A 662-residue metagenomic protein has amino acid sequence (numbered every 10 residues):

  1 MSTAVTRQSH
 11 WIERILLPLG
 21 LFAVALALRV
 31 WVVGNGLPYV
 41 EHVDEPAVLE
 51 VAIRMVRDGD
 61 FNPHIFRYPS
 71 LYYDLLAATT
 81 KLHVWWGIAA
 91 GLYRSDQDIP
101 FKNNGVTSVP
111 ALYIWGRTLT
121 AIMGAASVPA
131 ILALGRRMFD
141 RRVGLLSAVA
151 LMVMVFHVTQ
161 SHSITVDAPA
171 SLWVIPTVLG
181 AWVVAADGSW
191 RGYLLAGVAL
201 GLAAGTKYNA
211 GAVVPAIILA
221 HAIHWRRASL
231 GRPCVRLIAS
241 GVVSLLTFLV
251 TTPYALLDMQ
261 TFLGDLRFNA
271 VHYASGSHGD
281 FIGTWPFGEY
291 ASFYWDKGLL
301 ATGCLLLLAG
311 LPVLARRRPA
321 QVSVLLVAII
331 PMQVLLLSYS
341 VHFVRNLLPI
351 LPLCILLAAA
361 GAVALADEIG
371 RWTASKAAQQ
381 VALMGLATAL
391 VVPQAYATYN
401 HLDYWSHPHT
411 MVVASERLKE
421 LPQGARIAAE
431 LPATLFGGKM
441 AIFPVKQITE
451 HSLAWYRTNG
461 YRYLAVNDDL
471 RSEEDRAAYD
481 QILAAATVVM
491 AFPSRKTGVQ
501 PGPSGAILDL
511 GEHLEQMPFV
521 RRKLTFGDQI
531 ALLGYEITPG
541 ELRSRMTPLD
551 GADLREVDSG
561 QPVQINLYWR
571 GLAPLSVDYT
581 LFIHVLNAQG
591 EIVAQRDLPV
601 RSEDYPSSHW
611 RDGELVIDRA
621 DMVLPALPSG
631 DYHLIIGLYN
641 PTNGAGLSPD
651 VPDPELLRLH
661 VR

Functional and structural regions predicted by a protein language model:
V5, R136-M138, R142, T177-Y193 (+4 more regions): Membrane-interface transmembrane helices that cradle and orient dolichyl/undecaprenyl
V5, Y396-Y399, D403, T410-R662: C-terminal luminal/periplasmic domains and tails of membrane-associated envelope-modifying transferases
L19, G241-V242, L246, A315-R318 (+2 more regions): Signature aromatic-anchored transmembrane alpha helix within multi-pass, membrane-resident enzymes that catalyze glycan
L28-W31, I53, D74-L75, H83-G87 (+10 more regions): Transmembrane-lumen/periplasm boundary regions of multi-pass, lipid-linked membrane glycan transferases
V40-E41, A47, R57, F61-A121 (+2 more regions): Interfacial juxtamembrane loops and adjacent helix segments that form the catalytic/substrate-binding surfaces
V106, P110, T118-M138, P176-G180 (+1 more regions): Transmembrane-helix motifs of polytopic, lipid-linked glycan transferases
L145-A148, G180-G201, L230, V324-I329: Short hydrophobic alpha-helices at membrane interfaces in multi-pass membrane enzymes
Q160-S161, D167-A170, A203, Y208 (+4 more regions): Hydrophobic/aromatic-rich transmembrane helices and adjacent perimembrane loops
